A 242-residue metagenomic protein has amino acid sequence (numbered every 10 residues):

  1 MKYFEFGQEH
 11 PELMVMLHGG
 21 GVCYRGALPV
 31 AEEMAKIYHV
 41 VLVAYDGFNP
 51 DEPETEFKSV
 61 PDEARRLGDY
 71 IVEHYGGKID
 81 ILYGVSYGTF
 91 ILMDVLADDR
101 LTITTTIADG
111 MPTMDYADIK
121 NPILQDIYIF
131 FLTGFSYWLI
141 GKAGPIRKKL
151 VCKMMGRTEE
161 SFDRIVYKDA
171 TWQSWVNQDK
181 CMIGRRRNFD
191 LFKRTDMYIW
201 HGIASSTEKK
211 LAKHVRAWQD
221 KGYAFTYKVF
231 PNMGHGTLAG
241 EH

Functional and structural regions predicted by a protein language model:
F4-E52: Conserved HGGG/HGGXW glycine-rich cap/lid loop of the alpha/beta-hydrolase fold
L42-Y83: Active-site loop/oxyanion-hole signature of alpha/beta-hydrolase fold enzymes
Y83-L92: Gly/Ala-rich beta-loop-alpha elbow adjacent to hydrolase catalytic centers
A97, I103-F135: Flexible "cap/lid" loop of the alpha/beta hydrolase fold
A117-D118, Y137-F192: Conserved alpha/beta-hydrolase catalytic His-Asp/Glu region
N177-R216: Conserved serine/cysteine hydrolase catalytic core
Y227-M233: Short glycine-rich catalytic loops that host catalytic nucleophiles or stabilize transition states across multiple
M233-E241: Catalytic histidine-centered segment of alpha/beta-hydrolase-like enzymes
